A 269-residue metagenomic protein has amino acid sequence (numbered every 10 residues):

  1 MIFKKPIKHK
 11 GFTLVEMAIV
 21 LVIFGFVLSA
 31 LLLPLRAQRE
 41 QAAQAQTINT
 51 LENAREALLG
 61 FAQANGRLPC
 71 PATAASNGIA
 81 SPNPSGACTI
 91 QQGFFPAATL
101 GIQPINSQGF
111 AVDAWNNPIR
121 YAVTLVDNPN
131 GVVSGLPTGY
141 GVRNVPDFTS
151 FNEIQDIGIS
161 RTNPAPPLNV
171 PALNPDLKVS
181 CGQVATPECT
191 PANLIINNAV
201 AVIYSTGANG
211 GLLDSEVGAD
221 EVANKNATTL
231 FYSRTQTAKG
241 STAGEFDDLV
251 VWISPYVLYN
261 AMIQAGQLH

Functional and structural regions predicted by a protein language model:
M1-K8: N-terminal secretory signal peptides that target proteins for export/translocation
K8-R39: N-terminal single-pass transmembrane signal-anchor helix
A37-H269: N-terminal pilin/flagellin-like segments and related low-complexity appendage regions
